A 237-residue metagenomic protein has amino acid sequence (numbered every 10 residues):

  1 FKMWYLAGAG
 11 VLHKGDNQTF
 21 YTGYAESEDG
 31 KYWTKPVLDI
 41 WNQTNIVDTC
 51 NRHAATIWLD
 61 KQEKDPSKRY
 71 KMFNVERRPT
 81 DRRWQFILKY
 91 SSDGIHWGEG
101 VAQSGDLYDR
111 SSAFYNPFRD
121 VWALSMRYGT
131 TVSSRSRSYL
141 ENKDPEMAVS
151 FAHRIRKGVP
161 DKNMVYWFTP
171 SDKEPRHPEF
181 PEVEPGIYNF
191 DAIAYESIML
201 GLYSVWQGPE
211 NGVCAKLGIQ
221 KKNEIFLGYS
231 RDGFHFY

Functional and structural regions predicted by a protein language model:
F1-N189, I193-Y237: Beta-rich carbohydrate-recognition and catalytic domains
